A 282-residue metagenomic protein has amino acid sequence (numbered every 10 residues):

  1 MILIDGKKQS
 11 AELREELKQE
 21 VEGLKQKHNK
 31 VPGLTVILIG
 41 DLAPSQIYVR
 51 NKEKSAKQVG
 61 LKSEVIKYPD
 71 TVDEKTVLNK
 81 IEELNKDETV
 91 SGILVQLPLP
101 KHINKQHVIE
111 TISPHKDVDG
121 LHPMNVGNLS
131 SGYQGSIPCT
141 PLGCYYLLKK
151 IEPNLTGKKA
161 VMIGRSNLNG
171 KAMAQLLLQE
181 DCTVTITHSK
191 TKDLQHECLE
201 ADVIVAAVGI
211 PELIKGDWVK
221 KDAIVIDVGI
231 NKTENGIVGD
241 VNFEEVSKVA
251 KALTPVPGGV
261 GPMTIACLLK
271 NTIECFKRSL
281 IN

Functional and structural regions predicted by a protein language model:
M1-H28: Positively charged, low-complexity intrinsically disordered leader regions
P32-L34, A160: Conserved hydrophobic helix-helix packing surfaces used for dimerization/oligomerization
L34, A56-D70, V184-I186: Short beta-strand elements in bilobed, periplasmic/extracellular small-molecule ligand-binding domains
I39-E53, G135-I224, T233-E244: Glycine-rich phosphate/diphosphate-binding loop of Rossmann-like nucleotide-binding domains
T76-E88: Short, well-structured alpha-helical segments in soluble
V95-T156, M173: Anion-binding alpha/beta catalytic cores of soluble intermediary-metabolism enzymes, centered on
L97, V208, V228-G229: Glycine-rich, N-terminal phosphate-binding loop of Rossmann-like dinucleotide-binding domains
K105-H122, V126, G229-L280: Rossmann-fold NAD(P)-binding glycine/threonine-rich loop
